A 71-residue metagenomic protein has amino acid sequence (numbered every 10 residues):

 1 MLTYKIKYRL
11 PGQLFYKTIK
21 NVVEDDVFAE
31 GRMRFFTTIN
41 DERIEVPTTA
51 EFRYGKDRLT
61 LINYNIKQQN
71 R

Functional and structural regions predicted by a protein language model:
M1-L2, R71: Short, Lys/Arg-enriched, disordered terminal segments
L2-A29: N-terminal acidic leader/helix
R34-R71: Short, mixed-charge low-complexity intrinsically disordered segments
